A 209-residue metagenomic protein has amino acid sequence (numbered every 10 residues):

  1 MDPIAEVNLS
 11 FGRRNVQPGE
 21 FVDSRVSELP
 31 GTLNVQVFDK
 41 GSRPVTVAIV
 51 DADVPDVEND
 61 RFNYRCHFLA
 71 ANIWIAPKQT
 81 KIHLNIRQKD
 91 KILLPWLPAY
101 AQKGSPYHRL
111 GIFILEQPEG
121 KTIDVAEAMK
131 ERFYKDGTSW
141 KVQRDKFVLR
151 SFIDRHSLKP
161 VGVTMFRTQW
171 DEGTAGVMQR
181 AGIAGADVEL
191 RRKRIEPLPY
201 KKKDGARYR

Functional and structural regions predicted by a protein language model:
M1-R209: N-terminus-centered regions that define maturation/targeting leaders and the start of the first functional domain
